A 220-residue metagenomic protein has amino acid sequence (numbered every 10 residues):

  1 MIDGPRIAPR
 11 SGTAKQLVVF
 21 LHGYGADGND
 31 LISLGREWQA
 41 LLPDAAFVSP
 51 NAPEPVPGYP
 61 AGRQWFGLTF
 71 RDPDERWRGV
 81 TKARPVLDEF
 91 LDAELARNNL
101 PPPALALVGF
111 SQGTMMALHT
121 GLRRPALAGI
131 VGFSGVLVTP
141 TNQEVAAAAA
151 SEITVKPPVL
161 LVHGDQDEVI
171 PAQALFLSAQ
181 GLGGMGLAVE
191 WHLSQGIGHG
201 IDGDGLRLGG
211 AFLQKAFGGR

Functional and structural regions predicted by a protein language model:
M1-A104: Serine-hydrolase catalytic machinery in alpha/beta-hydrolase-like enzymes
K15, P103, T154-V159, M185-A188: Short, proline-enriched alpha-helix->beta-strand connector loops that line the catalytic pocket of alpha/beta-hydrolase
G28-N29, T141, D202: Short N-terminal helix/helix-N-cap motif within the alpha/beta-hydrolase-1
S33-G35, P171-G181: Short alpha-helix in the alpha/beta-hydrolase fold that links the catalytic acid
N51-P55, V136, I197: Short beta-to-alpha linker loops that shape the active-site pocket of alpha/beta-hydrolase fold enzymes
P103-T154: Primarily recognizes the serine-hydrolase "nucleophile elbow" in alpha/beta-hydrolase and SGNH/GDSL folds
L161-H163, D167: Short beta-strand/loop motif that positions the catalytic acidic residue of the alpha/beta-hydrolase fold
F176-R220: C-terminal catalytic histidine-bearing segment of alpha/beta-hydrolase fold enzymes
